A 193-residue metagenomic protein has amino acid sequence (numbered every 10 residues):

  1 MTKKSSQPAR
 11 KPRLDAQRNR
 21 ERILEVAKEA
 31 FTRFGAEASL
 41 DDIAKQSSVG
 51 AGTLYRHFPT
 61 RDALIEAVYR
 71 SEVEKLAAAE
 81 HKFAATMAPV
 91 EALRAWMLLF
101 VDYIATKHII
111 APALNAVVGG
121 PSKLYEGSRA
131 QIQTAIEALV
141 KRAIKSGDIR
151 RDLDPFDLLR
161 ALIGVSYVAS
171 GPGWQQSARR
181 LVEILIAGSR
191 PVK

Functional and structural regions predicted by a protein language model:
M1-E37, D41-Q46, A63-E66: Basic, helix-initiating cap at the start of DNA-binding domains
M1-Q7, T134, A138-D152, G164 (+1 more regions): C-terminal peripheral helix-coil segments that are non-catalytic and often amphipathic
N19, V68, E72, L76 (+5 more regions): Hydrophobic/aromatic residues within well-ordered alpha-helical segments
R22, D42, E91-A95, L99 (+3 more regions): Amphipathic alpha-helical interaction segments
G35-A36, R56, R150: Helix-turn-helix/winged-helix DNA-binding modules
S48-F58: Short hydrophobic/aromatic patch on the recognition helix
A67, A78-T106, L124: Hydrophobic alpha-helical connector segments
A95, V101-A135, G164-G171: Short secondary-structure transition hinges
